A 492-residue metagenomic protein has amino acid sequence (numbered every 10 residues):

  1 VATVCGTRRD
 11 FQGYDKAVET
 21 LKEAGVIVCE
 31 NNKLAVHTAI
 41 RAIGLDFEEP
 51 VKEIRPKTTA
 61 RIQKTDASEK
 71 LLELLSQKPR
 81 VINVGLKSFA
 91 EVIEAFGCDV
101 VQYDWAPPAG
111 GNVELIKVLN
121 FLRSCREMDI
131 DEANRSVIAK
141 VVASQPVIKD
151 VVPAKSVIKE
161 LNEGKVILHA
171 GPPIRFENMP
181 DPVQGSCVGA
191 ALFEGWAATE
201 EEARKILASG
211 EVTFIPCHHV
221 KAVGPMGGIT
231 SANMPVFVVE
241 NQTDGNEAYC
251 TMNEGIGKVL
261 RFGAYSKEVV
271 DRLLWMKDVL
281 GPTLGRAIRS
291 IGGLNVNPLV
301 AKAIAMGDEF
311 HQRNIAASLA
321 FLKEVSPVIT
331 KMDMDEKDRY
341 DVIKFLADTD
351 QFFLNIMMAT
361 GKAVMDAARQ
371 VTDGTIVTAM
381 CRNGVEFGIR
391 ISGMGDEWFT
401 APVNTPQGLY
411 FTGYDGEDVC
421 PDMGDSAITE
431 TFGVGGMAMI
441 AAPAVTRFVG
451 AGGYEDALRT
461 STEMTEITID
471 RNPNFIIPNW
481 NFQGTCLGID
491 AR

Functional and structural regions predicted by a protein language model:
T3-T20: Glycine-rich, charge-decorated loop segments at or immediately adjacent to ligand/cofactor-binding or catalytic sites
T7-R9, P50-R492: Anaerobic metallocofactor- and corrinoid-dependent redox/one-carbon enzyme cores, especially those from methanogenesis
V18-L21, F47-E48, L119-N120: Short, hinge-like loop/turn segments at secondary-structure boundaries
K22-G25, F96: Short, structured coil segments at secondary-structure junctions
I27-T38: Short acidic-hydrophobic, aromatic-tinged amphipathic segments that line or gate anion-handling sites
A39-F47: Short, hydrophobic alpha-helical segments
